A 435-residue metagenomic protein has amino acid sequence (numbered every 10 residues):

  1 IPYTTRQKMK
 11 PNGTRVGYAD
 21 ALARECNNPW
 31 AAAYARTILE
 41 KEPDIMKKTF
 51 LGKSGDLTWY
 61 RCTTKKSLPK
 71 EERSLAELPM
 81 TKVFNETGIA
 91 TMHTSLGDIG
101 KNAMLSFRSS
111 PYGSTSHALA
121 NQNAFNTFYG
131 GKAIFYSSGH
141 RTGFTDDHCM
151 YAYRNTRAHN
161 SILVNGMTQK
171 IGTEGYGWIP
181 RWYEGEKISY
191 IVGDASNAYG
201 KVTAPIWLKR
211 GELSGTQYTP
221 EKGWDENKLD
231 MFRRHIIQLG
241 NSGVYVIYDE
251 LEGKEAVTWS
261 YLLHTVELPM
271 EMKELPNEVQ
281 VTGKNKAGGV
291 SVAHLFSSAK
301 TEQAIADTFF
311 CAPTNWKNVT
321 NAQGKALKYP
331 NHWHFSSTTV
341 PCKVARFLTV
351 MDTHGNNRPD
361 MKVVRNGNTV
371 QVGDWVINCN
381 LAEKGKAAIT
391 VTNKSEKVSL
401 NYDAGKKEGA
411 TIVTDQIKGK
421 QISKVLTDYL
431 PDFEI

Functional and structural regions predicted by a protein language model:
I1-Q122, N126-A133, M150, H332: Extracellular polysaccharide-recognition and catalytic grooves
K8, R15, A19-C26, A32 (+2 more regions): CBM-like, beta-strand-rich accessory domains located in the C-terminal region of large, secreted polysaccharide-active
K132-I134, T258-W259: Conserved active-site beta-strand-loop modules that form the wall/rim of enzyme catalytic pockets and either contain
F135-H140: Catalytic Cys-His active-site segments of thiol-dependent hydrolases/isopeptidases
